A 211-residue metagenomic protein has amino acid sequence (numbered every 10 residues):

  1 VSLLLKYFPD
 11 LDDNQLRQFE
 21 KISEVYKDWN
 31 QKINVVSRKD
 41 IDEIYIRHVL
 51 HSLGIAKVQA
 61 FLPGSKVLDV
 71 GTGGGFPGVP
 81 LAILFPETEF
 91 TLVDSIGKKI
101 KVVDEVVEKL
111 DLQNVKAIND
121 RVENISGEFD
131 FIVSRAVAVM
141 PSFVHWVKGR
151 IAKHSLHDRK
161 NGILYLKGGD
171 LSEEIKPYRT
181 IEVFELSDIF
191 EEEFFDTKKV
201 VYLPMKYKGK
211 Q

Functional and structural regions predicted by a protein language model:
V1-P63, L68, K98-V115: Class I SAM-dependent transferase core
L53-V137, V144: Conserved SAM/SAH cofactor-binding pocket of Class I
E89, N114-K116, G162, E182-E185: Conserved beta-strand segments of alpha/beta enzyme cores
K109-L112, A152-H157: Arginine/glycine-rich "motif VI" loop of SF2 helicases in the C-terminal RecA-like domain
A136-V139, L171: Short glycine-rich anion-binding loops that position phosphate/pyrophosphate groups of nucleotides and phosphorylated
M140-I151: A short, conserved alpha-helix within the catalytic core of class I
S155-L171: Conserved beta-strand signature within the Rossmann-like core of class I S-adenosyl-L-methionine
G168-Q211: Active-site capping/gating segments
